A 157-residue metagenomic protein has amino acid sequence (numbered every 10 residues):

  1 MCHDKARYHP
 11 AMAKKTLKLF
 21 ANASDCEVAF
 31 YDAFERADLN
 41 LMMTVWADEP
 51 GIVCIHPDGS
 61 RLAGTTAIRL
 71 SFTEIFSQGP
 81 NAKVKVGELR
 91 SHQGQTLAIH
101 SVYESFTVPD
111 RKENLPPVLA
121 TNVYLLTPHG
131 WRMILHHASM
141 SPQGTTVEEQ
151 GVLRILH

Functional and structural regions predicted by a protein language model:
C2-T44, G51-H157: A beta-strand edge to alpha-helix "cap/lid" segment located at domain peripheries
